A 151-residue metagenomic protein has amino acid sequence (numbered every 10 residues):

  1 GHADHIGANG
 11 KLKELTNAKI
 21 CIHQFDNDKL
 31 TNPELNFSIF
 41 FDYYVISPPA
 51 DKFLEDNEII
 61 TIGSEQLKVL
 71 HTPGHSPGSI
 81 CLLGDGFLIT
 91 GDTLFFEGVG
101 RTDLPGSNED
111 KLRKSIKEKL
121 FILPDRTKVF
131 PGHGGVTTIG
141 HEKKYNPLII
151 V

Functional and structural regions predicted by a protein language model:
G1-I60, K144-L148: Active-site HxH/HxHxD metal-binding segment of metal-dependent hydrolases
L35-I39, Y43-I46, I59, E65-V151: Metallo-beta-lactamase
